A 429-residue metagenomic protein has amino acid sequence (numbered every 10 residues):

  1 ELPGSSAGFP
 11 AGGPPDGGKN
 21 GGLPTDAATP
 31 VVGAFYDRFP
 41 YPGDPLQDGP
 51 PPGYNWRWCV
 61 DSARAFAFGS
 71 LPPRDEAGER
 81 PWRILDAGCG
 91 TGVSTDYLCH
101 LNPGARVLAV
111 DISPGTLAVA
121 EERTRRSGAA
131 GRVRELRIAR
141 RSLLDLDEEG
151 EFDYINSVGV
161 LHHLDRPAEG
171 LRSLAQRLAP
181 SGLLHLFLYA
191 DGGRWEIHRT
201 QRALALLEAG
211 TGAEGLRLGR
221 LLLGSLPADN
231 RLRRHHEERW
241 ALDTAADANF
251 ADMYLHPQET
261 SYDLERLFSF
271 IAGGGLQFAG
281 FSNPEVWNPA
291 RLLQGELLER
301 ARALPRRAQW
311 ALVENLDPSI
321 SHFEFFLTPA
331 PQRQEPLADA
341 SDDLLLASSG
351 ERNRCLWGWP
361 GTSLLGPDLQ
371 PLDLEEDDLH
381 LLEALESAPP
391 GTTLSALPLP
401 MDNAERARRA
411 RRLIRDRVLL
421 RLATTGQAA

Functional and structural regions predicted by a protein language model:
D48-P81: Conserved alpha-helix/loop element of class I SAM-dependent methyltransferases that forms part of the SAM/SAH-binding
P81-G90: Conserved class I S-adenosyl-L-methionine
L85, T95, C99-L144: Class I SAM-dependent methyltransferase SAM/SAH-binding core
D145-I155: A short acidic, Gly/Pro-enriched loop at the edge of an enzyme's catalytic core that lines a small-molecule cofactor
D153-R166: A short SAM/SAH-binding and catalytic strip from SAM-dependent methyltransferases
A168-P180: A short glycine-rich, Lys/Arg-flanked "PGG" loop and its adjoining helix->strand segment in the class I
L183-L232: Conserved class I S-adenosyl-L-methionine
A303-L385, R411, R421-A429: Acidic, low-complexity/disordered tracts enriched in E/D and polar residues
